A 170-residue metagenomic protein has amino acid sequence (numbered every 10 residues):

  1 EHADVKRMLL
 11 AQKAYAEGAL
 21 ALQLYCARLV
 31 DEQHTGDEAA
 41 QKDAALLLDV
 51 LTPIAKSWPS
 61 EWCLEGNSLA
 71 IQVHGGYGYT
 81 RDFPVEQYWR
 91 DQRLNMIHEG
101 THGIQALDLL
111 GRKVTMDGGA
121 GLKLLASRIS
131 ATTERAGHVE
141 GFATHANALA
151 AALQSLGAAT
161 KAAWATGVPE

Functional and structural regions predicted by a protein language model:
E1-E170: Flavin-dependent oxidoreductase catalytic core characteristic of acyl-CoA dehydrogenase/oxidase-like enzymes
